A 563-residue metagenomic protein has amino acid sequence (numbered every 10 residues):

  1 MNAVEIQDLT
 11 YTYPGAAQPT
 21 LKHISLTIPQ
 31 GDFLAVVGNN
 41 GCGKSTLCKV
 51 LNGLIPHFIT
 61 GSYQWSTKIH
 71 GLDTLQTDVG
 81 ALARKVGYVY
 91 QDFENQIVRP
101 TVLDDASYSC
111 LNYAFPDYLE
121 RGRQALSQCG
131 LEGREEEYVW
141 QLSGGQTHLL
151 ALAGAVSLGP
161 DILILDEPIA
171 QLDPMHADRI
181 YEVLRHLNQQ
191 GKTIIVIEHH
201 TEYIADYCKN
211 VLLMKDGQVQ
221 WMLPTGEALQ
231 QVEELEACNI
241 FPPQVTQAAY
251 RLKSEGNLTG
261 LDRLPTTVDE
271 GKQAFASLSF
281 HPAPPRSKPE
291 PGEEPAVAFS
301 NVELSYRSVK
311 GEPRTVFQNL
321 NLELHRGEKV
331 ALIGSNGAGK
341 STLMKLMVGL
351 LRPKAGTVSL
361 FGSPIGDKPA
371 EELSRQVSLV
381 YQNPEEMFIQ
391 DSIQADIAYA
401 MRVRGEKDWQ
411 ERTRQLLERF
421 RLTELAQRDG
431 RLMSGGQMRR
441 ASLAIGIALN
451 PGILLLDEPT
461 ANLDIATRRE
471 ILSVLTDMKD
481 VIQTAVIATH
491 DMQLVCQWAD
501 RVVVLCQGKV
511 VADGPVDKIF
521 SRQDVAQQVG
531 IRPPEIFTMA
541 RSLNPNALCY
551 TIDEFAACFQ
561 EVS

Functional and structural regions predicted by a protein language model:
V37-N39, I333-S335: The feature captures the beta-strand-to-loop junction immediately N-terminal to the Walker
N52, V348: Helix-to-loop junction immediately C-terminal to a conserved catalytic motif
T60-L72, G356-P364, L373: Conserved ABC transporter NBD signature motif
D117-R134, K407-L425: Conserved ABC ATPase "signature" region
Y138-L142, Q146, D429-M433: Conserved ABC ATPase signature
L163-D166, L454-D457: Catalytic Walker B motif of ABC-type/P-loop ATPase nucleotide-binding domains
D216-G217, G508: Conserved ABC ATPase "signature" C-loop
